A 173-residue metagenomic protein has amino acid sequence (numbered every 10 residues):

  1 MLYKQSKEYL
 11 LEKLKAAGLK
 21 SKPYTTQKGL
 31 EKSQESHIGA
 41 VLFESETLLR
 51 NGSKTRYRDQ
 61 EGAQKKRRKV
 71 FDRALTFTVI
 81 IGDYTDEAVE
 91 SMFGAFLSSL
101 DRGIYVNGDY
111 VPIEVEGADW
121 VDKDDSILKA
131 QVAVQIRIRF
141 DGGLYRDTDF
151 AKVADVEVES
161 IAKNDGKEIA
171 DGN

Functional and structural regions predicted by a protein language model:
M1-A63, S160-N173: Small/polar-rich, solvent-exposed N-terminal microdomains that initiate assembly or binding
Q5, A74, E87-S91, A95: Short, well-structured alpha-helical interface segments that form or flank functional binding sites
L10-K20, V106, K129-A133, R137-N173: C-terminal tail/extension regions appended to the core domain(s) of diverse proteins
F43-T47, L75-T85, L97-L100, I104: Generic secondary-structure microfeatures
E44-L48, G82-D86, K123, R137-G143 (+1 more regions): Generic structural motif
R68, D72-I80, I104-D124, N164-N173: Repeat-unit-sized solenoid/scaffold elements
R68-E87, K129-G142: Oligomerization/assembly interface segments of phage tail-like spikes and tubes
S91-D149: Acidic-leaning, charged glycine-interspersed low-complexity segments
